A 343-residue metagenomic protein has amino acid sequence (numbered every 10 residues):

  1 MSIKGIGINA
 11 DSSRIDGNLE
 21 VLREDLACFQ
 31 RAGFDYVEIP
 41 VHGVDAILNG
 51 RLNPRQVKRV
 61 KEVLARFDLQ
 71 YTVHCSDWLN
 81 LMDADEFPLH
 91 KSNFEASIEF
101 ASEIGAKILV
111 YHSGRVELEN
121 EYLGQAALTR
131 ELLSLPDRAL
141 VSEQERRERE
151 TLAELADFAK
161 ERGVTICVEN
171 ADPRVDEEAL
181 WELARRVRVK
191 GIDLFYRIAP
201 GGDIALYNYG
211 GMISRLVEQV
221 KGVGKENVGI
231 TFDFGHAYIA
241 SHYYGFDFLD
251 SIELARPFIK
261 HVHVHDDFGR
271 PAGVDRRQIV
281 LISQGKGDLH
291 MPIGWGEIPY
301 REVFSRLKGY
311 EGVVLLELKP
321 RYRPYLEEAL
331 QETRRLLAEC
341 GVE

Functional and structural regions predicted by a protein language model:
M1-G5, A10, L19-Q30, G105-K107 (+4 more regions): Histidine-acidic metal/acid-base catalytic patches
M1-K107, L118, G124, S142 (+2 more regions): N-terminal pre-domain/capping segments
S12-R14, V41-G43, D77-L79, S113-E117 (+5 more regions): Active-site-proximal loop/turn and secondary-structure-junction residues that shape catalytic pockets, frequently
E20, R66, D83-G229: Active-site acidic/histidine proton-transfer and metal-coordination neighborhood in alpha/beta enzyme cores
E38-I39, T72-C75, K107-S113, I166-E169 (+1 more regions): Short beta-strand segments at enzyme active-site cores
N49-R51, A84-E86, E121-L123, A179-W181 (+2 more regions): Short secondary-structure transition/capping segments
Q56-V73, R147-A159, V223, W295-V303: Alpha-helix-loop-beta-strand connector modules within alpha/beta enzyme cores
Y71, L128-L132, V280-G285: Short, basic/glycine-rich phosphate-binding loops at helix/coil junctions that contact nucleotide phosphates
